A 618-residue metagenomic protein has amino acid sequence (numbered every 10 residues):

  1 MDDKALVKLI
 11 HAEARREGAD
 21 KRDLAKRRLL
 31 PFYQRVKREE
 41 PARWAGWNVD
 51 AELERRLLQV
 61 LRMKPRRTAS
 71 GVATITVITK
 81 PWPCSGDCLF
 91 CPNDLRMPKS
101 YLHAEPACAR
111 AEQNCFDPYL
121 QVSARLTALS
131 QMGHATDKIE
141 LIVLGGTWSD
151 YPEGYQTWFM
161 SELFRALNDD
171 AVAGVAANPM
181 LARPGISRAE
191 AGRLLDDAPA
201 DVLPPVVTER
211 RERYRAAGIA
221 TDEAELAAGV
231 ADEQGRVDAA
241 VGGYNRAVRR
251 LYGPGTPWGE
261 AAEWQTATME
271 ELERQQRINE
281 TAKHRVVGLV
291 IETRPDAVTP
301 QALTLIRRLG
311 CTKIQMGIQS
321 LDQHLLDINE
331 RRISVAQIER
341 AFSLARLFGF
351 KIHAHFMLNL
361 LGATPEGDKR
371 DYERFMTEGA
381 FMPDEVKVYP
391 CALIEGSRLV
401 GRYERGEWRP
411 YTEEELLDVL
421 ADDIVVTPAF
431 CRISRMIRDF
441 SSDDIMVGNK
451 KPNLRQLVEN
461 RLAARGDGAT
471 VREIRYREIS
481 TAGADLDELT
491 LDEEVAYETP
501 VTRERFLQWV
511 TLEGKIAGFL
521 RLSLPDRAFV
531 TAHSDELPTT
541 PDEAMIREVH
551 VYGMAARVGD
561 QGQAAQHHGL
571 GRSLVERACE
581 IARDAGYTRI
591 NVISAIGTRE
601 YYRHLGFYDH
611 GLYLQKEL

Functional and structural regions predicted by a protein language model:
M1-Q121, R125-T266, A429: Flexible, acidic/Gly-rich N-terminal and inter-domain linker regions that tether and position cofactor-handling modules
C88, V143, I291, I306 (+5 more regions): Conserved, mostly hydrophobic/aromatic
G310-K313, A336-L399, E413-S442, M545-I546: Conserved C-terminal portion of the radical SAM core fold that forms the substrate/S-adenosylmethionine-binding
E407-F529: C-terminal accessory regions of radical SAM enzymes
T540-Q566: Conserved acetyl-CoA binding element of GNAT-fold acetyltransferases
G562-I581: Conserved acetyl-CoA-binding loop-helix of GNAT-fold acetyltransferases
E580-S594: Conserved GNAT acetyl-CoA-binding A-motif
S594-Y613: Conserved active-site alpha-helix within GNAT-family acetyltransferase domains
